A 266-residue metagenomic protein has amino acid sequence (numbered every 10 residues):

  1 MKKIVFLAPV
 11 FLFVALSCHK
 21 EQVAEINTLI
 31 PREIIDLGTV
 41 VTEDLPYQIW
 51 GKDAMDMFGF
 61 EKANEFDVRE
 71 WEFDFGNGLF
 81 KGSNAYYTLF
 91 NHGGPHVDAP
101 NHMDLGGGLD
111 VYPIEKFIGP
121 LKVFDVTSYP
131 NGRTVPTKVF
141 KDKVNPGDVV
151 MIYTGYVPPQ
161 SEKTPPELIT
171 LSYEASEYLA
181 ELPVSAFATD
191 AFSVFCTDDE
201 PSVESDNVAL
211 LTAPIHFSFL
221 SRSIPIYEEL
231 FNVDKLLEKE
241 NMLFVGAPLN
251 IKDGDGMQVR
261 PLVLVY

Functional and structural regions predicted by a protein language model:
M1-I4: Positively charged n-region of N-terminal signal peptides that target proteins for export
F6-V10: Sec-dependent N-terminal signal peptides
F11-L12, L105: Repetitive helical segments and hydrophobic/amphipathic motifs
V14-S17: C-terminal motif of bacterial Sec signal peptides marking the signal peptidase cleavage site
H19-Y266: Active-/binding-site microenvironments in catalytic and ligand-binding cores
